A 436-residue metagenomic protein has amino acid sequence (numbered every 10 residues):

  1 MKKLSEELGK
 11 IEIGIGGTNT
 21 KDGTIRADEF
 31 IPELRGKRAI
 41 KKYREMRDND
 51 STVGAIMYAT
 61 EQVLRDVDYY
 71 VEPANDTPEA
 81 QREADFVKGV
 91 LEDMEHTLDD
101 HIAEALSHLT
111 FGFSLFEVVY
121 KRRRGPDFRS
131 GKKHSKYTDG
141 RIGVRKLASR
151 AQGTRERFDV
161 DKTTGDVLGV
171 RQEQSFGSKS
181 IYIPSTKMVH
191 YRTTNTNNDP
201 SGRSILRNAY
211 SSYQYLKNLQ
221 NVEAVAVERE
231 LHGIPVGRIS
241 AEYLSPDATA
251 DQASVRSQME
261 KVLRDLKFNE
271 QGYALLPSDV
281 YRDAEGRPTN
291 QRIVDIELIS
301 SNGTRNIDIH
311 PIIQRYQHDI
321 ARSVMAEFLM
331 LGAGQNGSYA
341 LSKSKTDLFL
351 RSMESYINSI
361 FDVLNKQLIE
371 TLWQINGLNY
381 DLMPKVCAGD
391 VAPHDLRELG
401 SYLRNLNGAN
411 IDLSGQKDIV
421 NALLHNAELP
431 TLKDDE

Functional and structural regions predicted by a protein language model:
M1-D66: N-terminal-proximal low-complexity accessory segments that begin disordered and transition into the first
L34, K42-Y210: Structured, mid-chain assembly/scaffold modules that mediate subunit interfaces within large macromolecular complexes
G36-I40, M46-N49, V63-Y70, D93 (+6 more regions): Surface-exposed polar/charged interaction patches
P78-F86, V90, M94-T97, H101 (+8 more regions): Short amphipathic alpha-helical segments
Y120-R122, A148-A151, Q174, A241-Y243 (+3 more regions): Short, flexible loop/turn elements at secondary-structure junctions
G169-R171, P288-I299, N336-L341, K385-G389: Conserved catalytic-core motifs characterized by acidic clusters
Y191-D319, S323-E327, L331-Q335: Extended, charged amphipathic alpha-helical segments
I307-I309, I313-E436: C-terminal helix-loop subdomains that flank or include functional centers
